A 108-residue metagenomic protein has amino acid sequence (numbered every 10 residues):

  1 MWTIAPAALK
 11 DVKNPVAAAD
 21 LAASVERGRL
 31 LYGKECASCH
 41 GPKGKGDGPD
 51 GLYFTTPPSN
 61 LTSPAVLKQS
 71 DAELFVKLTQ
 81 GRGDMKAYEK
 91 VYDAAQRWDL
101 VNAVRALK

Functional and structural regions predicted by a protein language model:
M1-T3, V76-T79, E89-K108: C-terminal capping alpha-helices of c-type cytochrome domains
W2-L31: Electrostatic cytochrome c docking/interface patches
L9-V12, Y53-N60, R82: Short glycine/proline- and charge-enriched loop/turn segments that cap or connect secondary-structure elements
A17-L21, N60, K86: A short, mixed-charge helix-start or loop-turn motif at secondary-structure junctions
E26-A37, K68-A72, R82, V91-A94: Sequence context surrounding c-type heme c attachment/ligation sites in exported
R29-T56, D84-A87, A106-K108: Periplasmic/extracellular electron-transfer cofactor-ligation site, primarily the c-type cytochrome heme-c attachment
T56-E73, A87-W98: Electron-transfer interface patches adjacent to heme c in soluble/periplasmic c-type cytochromes and di-/multiheme
